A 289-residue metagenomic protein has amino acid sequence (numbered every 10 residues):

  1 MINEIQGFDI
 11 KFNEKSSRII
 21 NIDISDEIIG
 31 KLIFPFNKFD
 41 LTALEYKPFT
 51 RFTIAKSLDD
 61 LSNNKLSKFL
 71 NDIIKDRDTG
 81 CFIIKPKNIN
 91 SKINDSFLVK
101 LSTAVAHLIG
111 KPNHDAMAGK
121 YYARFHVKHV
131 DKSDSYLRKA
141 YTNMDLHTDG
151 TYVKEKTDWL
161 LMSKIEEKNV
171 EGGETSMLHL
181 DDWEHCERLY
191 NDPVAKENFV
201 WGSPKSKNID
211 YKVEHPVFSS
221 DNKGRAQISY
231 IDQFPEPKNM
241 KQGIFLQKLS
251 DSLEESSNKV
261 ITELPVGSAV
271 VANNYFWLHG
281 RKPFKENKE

Functional and structural regions predicted by a protein language model:
M1-F69, D76-T79, R124-V266, V271-E289: Active-site environment of non-heme Fe oxygenases that use a 2-His-1-carboxylate facial triad
N63-N88, D95-P112: N-terminal functional module of multi-domain proteins
I84-K92, K164-N169: Short, flexible beta-strand-to-coil junctions
S91-N94, E236-K238: A generic structural signal for short coil/turn motifs at secondary-structure boundaries
T103-L137: A gly/proline- and charged-residue-enriched helix-loop-helix capping module
